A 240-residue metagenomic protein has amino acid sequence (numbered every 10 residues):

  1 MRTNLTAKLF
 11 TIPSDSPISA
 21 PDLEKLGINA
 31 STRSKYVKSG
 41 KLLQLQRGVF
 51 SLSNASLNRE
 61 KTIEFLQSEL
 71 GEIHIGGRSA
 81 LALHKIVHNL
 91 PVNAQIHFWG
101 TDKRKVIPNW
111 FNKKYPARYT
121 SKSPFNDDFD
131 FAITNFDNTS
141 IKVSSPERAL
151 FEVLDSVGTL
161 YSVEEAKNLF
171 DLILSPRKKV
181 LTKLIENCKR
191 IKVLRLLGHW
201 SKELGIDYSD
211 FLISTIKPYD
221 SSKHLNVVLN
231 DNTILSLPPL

Functional and structural regions predicted by a protein language model:
M1-S79, L174-V193, S201: Short beta-edge/loop segments at beta->alpha junctions of small alpha/beta modules that act as binding/recognition
I18, V92, T134-N135: Short glycine-enriched loop/turn motifs at secondary-structure junctions
L26, D130-L240: Hydrophobic alpha-helical interaction segments
K38-G40, F50-S51, A94-W99, T215-P218: Short linear loop/turn motifs
R47, I73-I107, F111-P116: Short helix-loop-helix/strand-helix junction enriched in hydrophobic and basic residues
S51, H97-W99, R118-T120, V228 (+1 more regions): Residues in well-ordered beta-strands of folded domains
F98-T101, K105-S140, S144-S145, A149: A contiguous catalytic/ligand-binding core that recognizes phosphate-bearing ligands
